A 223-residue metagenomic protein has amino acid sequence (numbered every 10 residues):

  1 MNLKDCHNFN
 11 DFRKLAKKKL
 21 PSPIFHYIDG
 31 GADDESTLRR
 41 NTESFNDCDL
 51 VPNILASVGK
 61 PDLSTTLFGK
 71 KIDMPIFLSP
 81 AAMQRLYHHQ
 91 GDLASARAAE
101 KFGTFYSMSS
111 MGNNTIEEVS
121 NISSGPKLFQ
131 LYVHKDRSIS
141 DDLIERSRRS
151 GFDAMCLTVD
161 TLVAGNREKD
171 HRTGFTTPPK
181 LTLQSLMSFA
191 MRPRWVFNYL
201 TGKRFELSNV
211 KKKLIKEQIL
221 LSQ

Functional and structural regions predicted by a protein language model:
M1-G69, P178-Q223: An N-cap/entry alpha-helix motif that binds or orients negatively charged groups
P21, L78, A99, L157: Conserved, mostly hydrophobic/aromatic
I76-S79, T104-M108, K127-L131, M155: Hydrophobic faces of well-ordered beta-strands that scaffold small-molecule active sites in alpha/beta enzyme cores
F77-H89, F129-S138, Q223: Active-site mouth loops of central-metabolism enzymes
A82-Q84, S109-T115: Short glycine-enriched loops at secondary-structure junctions
M83, R97, I122, S138-Q223: Alpha/beta enzyme core
A94-A96, K101, I116-E117: Feature captures the catalytic cores and cofactor-binding loops of soluble hydro-lyases/lyases that act on carboxylate
E117-L128: Alpha-helix-loop-beta-strand connector modules within alpha/beta enzyme cores
